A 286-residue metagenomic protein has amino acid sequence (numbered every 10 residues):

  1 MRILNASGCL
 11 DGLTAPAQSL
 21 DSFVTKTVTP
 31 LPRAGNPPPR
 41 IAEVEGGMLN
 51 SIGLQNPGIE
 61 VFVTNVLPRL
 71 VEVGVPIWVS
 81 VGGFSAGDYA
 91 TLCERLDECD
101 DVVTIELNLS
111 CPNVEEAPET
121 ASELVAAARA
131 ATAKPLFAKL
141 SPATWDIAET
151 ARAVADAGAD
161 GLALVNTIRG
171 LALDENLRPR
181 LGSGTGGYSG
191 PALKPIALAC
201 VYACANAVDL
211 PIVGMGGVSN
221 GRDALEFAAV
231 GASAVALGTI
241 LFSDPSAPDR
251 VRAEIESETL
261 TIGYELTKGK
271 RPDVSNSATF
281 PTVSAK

Functional and structural regions predicted by a protein language model:
M1-P76, G83, V251: N-terminal capping/small domains of soluble enzymes
I3-S7, F23-T25, I77-V81, I105-L107 (+4 more regions): Hydrophobic faces of well-ordered beta-strands that scaffold small-molecule active sites in alpha/beta enzyme cores
G8-C9, S80-F84, L140-D146, V165 (+2 more regions): Glycine-rich beta-to-alpha transition loops that act as phosphate-gripper elements at the mouths of alpha/beta enzyme
T14-A17, T91-L96, T144-A157, N206-A207 (+1 more regions): Catalytic cores of alpha/beta
V28-P30, L107-C111, A163-L171, G217-V218 (+1 more regions): Glycine-rich phosphate-binding active-site loops on the catalytic face of alpha/beta enzymes
G35-E45, L173-G186, A228, I240-L266: C-terminal helical cap(s) of enzyme catalytic domains, especially alpha/beta-barrels
M48, L109-E119, T150-L210, R250: Glycine/Thr-rich beta-alpha phosphate-binding loop at enzyme active sites
P57-V73, E119-A138, G182-I212, V251-L260: Alpha-helix-loop-beta-strand connector modules within alpha/beta enzyme cores
